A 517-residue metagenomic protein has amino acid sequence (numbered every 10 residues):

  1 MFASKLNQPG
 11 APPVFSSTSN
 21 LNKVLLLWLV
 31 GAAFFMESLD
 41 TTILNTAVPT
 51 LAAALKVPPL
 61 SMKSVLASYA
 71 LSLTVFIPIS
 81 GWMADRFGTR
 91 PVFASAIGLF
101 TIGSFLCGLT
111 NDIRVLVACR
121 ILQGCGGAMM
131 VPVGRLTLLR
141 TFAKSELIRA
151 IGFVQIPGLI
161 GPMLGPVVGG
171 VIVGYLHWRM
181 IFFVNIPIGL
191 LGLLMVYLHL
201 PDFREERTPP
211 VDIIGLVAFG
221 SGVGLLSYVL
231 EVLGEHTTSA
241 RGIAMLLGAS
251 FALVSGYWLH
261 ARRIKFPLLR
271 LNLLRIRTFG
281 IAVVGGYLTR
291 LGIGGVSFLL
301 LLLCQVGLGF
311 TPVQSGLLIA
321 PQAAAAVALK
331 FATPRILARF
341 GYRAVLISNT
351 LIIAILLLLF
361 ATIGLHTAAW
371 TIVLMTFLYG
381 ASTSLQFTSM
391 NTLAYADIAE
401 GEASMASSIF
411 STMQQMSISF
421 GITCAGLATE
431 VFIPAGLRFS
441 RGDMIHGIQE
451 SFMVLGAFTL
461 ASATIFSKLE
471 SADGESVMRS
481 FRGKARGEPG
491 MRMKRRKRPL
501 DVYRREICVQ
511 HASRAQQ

Functional and structural regions predicted by a protein language model:
M1-N22, K468-Q517: Intrinsic disorder in cytosolic terminal tails and internal cytosolic loops of multi-pass membrane transporters
S19-N22, L27-I43, A54, A67-P78 (+7 more regions): N-terminal transmembrane alpha-helices
K23-L39, L44-T46, L55, P59 (+6 more regions): 12-transmembrane solute porter fold
E37, L66-Y69, L73, F100 (+10 more regions): Structural signature of transmembrane alpha-helices in multi-pass secondary transporters
V48, G161-V173, H177, L226 (+6 more regions): Small-residue (Gly/Pro/Ala) motifs that create kinks and tight helix-helix packing interfaces
T74, A94, T101-I102, C125 (+6 more regions): Small-residue-rich packing faces within the transmembrane alpha-helices of Major Facilitator Superfamily
I77-I214: Helix-loop-helix hairpins in multi-pass membrane proteins, especially solute transporters
G174-G285, L318, L455-G456, M491-K497: Hydrophobic transmembrane-helix bundles of small-molecule transporters
